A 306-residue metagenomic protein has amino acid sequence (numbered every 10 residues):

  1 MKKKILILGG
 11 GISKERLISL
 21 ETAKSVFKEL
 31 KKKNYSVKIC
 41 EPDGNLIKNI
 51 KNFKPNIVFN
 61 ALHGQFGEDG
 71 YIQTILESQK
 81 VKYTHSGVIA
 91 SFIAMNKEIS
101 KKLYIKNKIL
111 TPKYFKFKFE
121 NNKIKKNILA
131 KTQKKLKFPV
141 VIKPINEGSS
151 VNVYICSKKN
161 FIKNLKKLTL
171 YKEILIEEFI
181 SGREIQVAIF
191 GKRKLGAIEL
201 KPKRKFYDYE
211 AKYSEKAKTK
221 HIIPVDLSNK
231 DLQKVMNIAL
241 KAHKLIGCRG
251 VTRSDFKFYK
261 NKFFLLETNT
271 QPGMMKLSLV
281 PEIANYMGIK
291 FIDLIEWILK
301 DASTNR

Functional and structural regions predicted by a protein language model:
M1-M95, I99, K118-N127, D301-R306: ATP-binding N-terminal substructure of ATP-dependent carboxylate-amine bond-forming enzymes
K2-G9, E21, V37, I50-N52 (+1 more regions): Active-site nucleotide/adenylate-binding loops and adjacent lid/helix of ATP-dependent enzymes
H63, G67, E184, H243: Histidine-centered active-site/metal-ligand motif
T74-Y83, K158-I162, M287-I289: A glycine- and small-aliphatic-rich helix-loop capping segment at beta-alpha/alpha-beta transitions that lines
S157-N237, F258-F264: Phosphate-binding site of ATP-dependent enzymes
E178, V187-I189, H243-K276, A284: Conserved metal-phosphate-binding beta-hairpin within the catalytic cores of diverse ATP-dependent phosphoryl-transfer
E199-T252, L279-R306: Active-site "cap" helix and flanking loop/linker of ATP-utilizing ligase/carboxylase catalytic domains
